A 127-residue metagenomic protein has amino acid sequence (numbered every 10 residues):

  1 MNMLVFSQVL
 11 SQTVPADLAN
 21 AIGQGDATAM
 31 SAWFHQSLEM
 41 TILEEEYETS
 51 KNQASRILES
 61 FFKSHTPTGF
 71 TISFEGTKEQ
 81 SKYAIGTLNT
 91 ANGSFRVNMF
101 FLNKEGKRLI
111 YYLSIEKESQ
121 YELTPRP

Functional and structural regions predicted by a protein language model:
M1-Q8: Bacterial N-terminal signal peptides
L10-D26: Short, aromatic-enriched amphipathic alpha-helices that serve as compact interaction elements
A32-T71: Short solvent-exposed beta->alpha transition segments
F34-Q36, E44-E46, F74-G76, T87-T90 (+2 more regions): A mature extracytoplasmic/lumenal domain signature
L38, K82, R108-L109: Hydrophobic residues embedded in beta-strands of well-ordered beta-sheets
S55-F95: Surface-exposed, charged secondary-structure patches
S94-P127: Short beta-strand edge/turn micro-motifs at domain boundaries
